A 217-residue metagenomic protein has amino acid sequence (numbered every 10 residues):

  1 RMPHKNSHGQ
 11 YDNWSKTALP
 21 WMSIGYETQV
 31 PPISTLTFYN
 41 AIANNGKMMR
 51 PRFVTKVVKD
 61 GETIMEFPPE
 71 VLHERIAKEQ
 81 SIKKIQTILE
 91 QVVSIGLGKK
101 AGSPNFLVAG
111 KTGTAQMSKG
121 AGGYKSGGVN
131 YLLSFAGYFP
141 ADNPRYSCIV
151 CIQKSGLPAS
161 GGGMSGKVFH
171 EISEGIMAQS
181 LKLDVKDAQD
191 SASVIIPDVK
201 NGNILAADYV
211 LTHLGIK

Functional and structural regions predicted by a protein language model:
R1-I152: Beta-lactam-recognizing serine transpeptidase/beta-lactamase-like catalytic domain environment
T63-E70, G163-I216: Short, gly/Ser/Thr-rich active-site loops of penicillin-recognizing serine hydrolases
A77, G128, L157-V168: Short alpha-helix boundary/capping segments
I95-G102, I149-Q153, A188-N203: Short secondary-structure transition/capping segments
S155-P158, A178-Q179: Short beta-strands and strand-coil junctions in structured, solvent-facing domains, enriched
